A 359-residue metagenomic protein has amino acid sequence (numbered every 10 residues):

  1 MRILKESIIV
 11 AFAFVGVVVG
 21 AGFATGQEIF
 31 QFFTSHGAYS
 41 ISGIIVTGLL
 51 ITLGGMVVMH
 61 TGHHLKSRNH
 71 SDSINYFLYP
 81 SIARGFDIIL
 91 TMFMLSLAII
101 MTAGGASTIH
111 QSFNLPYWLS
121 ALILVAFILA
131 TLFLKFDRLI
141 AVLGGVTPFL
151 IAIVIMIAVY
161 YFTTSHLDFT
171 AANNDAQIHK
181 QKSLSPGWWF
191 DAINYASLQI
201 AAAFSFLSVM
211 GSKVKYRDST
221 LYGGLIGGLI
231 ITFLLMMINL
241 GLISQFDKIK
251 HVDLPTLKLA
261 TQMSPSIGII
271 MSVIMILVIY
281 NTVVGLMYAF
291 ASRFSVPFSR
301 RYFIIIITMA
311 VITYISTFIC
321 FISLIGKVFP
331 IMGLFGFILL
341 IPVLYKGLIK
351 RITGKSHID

Functional and structural regions predicted by a protein language model:
R2-I3, S35-I41, H64-F93, Q111-Y117 (+2 more regions): Transmembrane-helix boundary/entry motifs in multi-pass membrane transporters
K5, F32-M59, Y222-M236, P330-F337: Extracellular loop-to-transmembrane helix junctions
K5-A24, G43, L90-M94, A98 (+3 more regions): Hydrophobic, membrane-embedded alpha-helices of multi-pass small-molecule transporters
I9-V15, I44-L49, F86-L95, Q111-K135 (+5 more regions): Transmembrane alpha-helical segments of multi-pass small-molecule transport proteins
A21, L95, I128, L132 (+2 more regions): Hydrophobic alpha-helical segments and their helix-loop junctions in multi-pass secondary transporters
V46-G55, L95-A98, P148-Y161, Y222-F246 (+1 more regions): Selective recognition of specific alpha-helical transmembrane segments in multi-pass small-molecule
G105-S107, L115-I123, T131-T164, I325-V343: Membrane-interface loop-to-helix entry segments
A176-Q181, L242-P265: Membrane-interface interhelical connector segments
